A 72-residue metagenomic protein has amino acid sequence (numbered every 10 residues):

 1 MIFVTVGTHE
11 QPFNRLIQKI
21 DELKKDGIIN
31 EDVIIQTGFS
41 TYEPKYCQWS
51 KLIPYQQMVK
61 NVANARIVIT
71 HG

Functional and structural regions predicted by a protein language model:
M1-N64: Donor-nucleotide binding loops and adjacent catalytic segments primarily of GT-B fold Leloir glycosyltransferases
V6, H71-G72: Short glycine-rich loop/turn motifs that provide flexible caps or phosphate-binding loops at active sites
A63-H71: Acidic donor-binding loop of glycosyltransferase active sites
